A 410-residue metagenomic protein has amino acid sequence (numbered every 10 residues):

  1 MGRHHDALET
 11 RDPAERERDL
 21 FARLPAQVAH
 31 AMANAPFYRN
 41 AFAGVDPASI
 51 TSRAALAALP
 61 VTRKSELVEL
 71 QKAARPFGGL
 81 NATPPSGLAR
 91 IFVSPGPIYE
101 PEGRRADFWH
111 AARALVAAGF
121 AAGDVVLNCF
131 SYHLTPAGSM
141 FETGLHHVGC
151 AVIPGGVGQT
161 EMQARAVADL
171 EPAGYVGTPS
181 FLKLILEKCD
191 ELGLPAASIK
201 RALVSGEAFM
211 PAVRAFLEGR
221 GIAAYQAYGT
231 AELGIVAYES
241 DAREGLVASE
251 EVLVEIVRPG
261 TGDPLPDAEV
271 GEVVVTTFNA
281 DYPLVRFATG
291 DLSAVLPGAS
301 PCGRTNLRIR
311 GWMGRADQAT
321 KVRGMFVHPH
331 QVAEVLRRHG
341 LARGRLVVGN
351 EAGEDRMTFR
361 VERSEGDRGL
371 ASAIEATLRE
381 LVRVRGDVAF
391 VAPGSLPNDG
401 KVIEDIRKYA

Functional and structural regions predicted by a protein language model:
M1-A117, A121-A122, G353-T358, G369-L381 (+2 more regions): Nucleotide 5′-phosphate-binding alpha/beta core
M1-A7, A54-A58, T62-R220, L233 (+2 more regions): Active-site phosphate/ATP/adenylate-binding loop shared across adenylate-forming ligases
A31, S94, V126, Y175 (+5 more regions): Residue-level signal for inorganic ion chemistry
V152, A224, V254, G344 (+1 more regions): Generic structural signal for residues in well-ordered beta-strands
G155, A227, V257, A389-P393: Conserved beta-strand termini and adjacent loop/short-helix elements that scaffold enzyme active sites in alpha/beta
P172-F181, A223-Y225, G245-L253, I406-A410: A polyampholytic, Gly/Pro-enriched intrinsically disordered region
Y175, F278-V384, F390, G400: AMP-binding/adenylate-forming catalytic core of the ANL superfamily
F209-A299: Conserved AMP-binding/adenylate-forming
